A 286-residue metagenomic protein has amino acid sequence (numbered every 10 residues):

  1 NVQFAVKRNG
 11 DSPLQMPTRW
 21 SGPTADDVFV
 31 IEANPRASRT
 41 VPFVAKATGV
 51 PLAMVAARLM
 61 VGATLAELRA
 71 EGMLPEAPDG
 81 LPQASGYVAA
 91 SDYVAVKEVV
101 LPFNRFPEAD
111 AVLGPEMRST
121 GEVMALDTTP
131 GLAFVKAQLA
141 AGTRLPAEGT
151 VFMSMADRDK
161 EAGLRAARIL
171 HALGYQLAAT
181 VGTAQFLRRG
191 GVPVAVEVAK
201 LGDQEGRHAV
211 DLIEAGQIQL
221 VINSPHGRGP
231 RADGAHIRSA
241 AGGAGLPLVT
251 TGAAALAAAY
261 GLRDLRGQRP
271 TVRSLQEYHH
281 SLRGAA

Functional and structural regions predicted by a protein language model:
N1-A147: ATP-dependent carboxylate activation and anion-phosphoryl transfer catalytic cores that bind Mg-ATP to form
A25-D27, S91, S119-G121, P146-T150 (+5 more regions): Short coil/turn connectors at secondary-structure junctions
I31, F134-V135, R168, Q185 (+3 more regions): Solvent-exposed alpha-helical segments within well-ordered globular domains of core cellular machineries
R36, A156-R158, P225-G229: Short glycine-rich anion-binding loops that position phosphate/pyrophosphate groups of nucleotides and phosphorylated
A47, P51, V55, R118 (+10 more regions): Conserved active-site and cofactor/substrate-binding residues in soluble primary-metabolism enzymes
A47, Q138-A141, R165-A172, P193 (+2 more regions): Short, solvent-exposed amphipathic alpha-helical segments in soluble enzyme and RNA/protein-processing domains
P146-I222: Conserved structured catalytic cores and adjacent interaction surfaces of nucleotide-binding/hydrolyzing enzymes
A199-L201, G206-A286: Peripheral docking tails and interdomain loops at the edges of cofactor- or intermediate-handling domains
